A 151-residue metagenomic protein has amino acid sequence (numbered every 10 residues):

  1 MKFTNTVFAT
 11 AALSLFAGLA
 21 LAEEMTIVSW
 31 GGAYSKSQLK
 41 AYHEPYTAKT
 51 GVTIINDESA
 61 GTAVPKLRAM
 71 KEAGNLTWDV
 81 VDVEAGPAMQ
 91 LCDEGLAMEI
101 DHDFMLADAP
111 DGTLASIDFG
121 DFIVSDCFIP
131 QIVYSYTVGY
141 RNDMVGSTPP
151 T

Functional and structural regions predicted by a protein language model:
M1-F8: Bacterial N-terminal signal peptides that target proteins for export
A9-T10, A20: Cleavable N-terminal signal peptides
F16-A22: Sec/Tat signal peptide C-region and signal peptidase I cleavage site
E23-Q90: Early extracytoplasmic/lumenal segment of secretory-pathway proteins
A41, M70, E94-L96, D103 (+1 more regions): Residue-level signal for well-ordered alpha-helical positions
L76-V81, M98-D103, A107-V138: A structural signal for short loop-to-beta-strand junctions that line the ligand-binding cleft of periplasmic/secreted
D143-P150: Short helix-loop capping/hinge motifs at secondary-structure junctions, enriched in acidic/polar residues
